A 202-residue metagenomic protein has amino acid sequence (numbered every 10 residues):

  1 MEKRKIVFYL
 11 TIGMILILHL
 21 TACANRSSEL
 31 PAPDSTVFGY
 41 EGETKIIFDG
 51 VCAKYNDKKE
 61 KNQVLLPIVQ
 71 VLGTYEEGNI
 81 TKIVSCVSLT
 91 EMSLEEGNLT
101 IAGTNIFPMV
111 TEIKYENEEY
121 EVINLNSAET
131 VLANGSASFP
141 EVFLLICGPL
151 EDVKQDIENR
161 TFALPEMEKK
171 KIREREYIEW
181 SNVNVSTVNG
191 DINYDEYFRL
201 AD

Functional and structural regions predicted by a protein language model:
E2-L10: Bacterial N-terminal signal peptides that target proteins for export
T11-I17: Hydrophobic helical h-region of N-terminal Sec-dependent signal peptides in bacterial secretory/periplasmic proteins
L20-A22: C-terminal motif of bacterial Sec signal peptides marking the signal peptidase cleavage site
A24-N25, F198: Short, aromatic- and cysteine-enriched interfacial helices/patches that mediate contacts at lipid membranes
N25-L89: N-terminal export/targeting and maturation segments
L66-L132: Mature extracytoplasmic domains of secretory-pathway proteins
I123-D202: Low-complexity, intrinsically disordered terminal/linker segments enriched in charged and Gly/Pro repeats
